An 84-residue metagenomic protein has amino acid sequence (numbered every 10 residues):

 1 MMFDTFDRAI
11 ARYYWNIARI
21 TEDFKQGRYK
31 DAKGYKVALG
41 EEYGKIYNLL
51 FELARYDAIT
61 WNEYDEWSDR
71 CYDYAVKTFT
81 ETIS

Functional and structural regions predicted by a protein language model:
M1-S84: Acidic, Ser/Pro/Thr-rich low-complexity regulatory regions and the short amphipathic helical interaction modules they
